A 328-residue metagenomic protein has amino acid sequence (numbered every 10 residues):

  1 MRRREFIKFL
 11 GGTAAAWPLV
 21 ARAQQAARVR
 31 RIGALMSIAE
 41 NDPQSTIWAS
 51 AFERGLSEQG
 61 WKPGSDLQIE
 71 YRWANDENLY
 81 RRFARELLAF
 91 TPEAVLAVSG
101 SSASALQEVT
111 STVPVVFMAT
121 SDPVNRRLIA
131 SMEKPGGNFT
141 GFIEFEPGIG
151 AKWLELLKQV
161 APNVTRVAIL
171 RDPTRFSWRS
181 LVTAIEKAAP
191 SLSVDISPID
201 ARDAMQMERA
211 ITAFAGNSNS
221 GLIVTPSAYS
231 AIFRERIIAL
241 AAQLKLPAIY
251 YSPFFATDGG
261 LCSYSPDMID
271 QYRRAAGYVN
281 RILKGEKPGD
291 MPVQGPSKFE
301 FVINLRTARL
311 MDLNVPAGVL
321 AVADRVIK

Functional and structural regions predicted by a protein language model:
M1-K328: Short hydrophobic alpha-helices and adjacent helix-cap/hinge residues
